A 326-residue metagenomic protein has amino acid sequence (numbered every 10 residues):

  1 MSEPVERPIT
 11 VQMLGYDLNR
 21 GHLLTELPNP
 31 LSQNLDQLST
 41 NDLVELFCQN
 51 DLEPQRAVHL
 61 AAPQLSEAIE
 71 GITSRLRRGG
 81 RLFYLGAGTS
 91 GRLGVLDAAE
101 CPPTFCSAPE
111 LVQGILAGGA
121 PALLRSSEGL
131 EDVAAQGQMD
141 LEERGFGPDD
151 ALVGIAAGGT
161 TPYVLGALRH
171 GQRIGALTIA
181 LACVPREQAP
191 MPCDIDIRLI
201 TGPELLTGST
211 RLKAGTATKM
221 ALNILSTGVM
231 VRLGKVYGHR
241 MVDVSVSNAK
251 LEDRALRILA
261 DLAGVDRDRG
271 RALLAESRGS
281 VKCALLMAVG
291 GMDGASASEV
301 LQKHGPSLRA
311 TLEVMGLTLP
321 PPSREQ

Functional and structural regions predicted by a protein language model:
S2-A57: Cofactor-/ligand-binding subdomain signature composed of acidic, glycine-rich, tryptophan-containing flexible loops
T25, L46-P54, G114-R125, Y237 (+2 more regions): Gly-rich Lys/Arg/Thr-decorated short loops/hinges at beta-loop-alpha junctions or inter-strand turns that position
P54-P63, G154-T161: Short, glycine-rich nucleotide/cofactor-binding loops
L60-R75: A short, well-structured juxtamembrane/interface segment
R75-L76, G171: A generic structural signal for well-ordered alpha-helical segments
F83-A221, V229-L233: Glycine-rich phosphate-binding loops that contact phosphosugars or nucleotide phosphates
I224, V229-Q326: Short, amphipathic alpha-helical interaction segments embedded in low-complexity terminal/linker regions of eukaryotic
